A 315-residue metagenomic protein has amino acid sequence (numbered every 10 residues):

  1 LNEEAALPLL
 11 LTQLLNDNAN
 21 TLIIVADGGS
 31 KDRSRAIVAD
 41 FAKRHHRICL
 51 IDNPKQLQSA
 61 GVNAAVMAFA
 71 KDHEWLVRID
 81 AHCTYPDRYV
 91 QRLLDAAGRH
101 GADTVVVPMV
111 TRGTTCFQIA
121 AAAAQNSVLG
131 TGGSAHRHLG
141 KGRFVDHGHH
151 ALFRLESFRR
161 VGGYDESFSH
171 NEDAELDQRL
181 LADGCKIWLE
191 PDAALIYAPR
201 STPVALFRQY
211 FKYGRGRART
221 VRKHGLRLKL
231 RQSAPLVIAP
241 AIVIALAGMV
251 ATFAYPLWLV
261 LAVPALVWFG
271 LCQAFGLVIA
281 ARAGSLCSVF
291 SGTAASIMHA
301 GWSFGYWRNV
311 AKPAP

Functional and structural regions predicted by a protein language model:
T12-T21: Short, acidic, metal-binding catalytic loop of nucleotide-sugar glycosyltransferases
D27-A36, K55, C83-P86: A conserved acidic beta->alpha catalytic loop
D52-K71, R92, K141: Glycine-rich, basic loop-to-helix element that forms the pyrophosphate-binding segment of sugar-nucleotide handling
H73-T84: Short beta-strand-to-loop acidic/aromatic patch adjacent to the donor-nucleotide binding site
D87-I119: Conserved donor NDP-sugar-binding/catalytic core segment of glycosyltransferases
A97, D165-L228: Catalytic donor/gating beta->alpha subdomain of glycosyltransferases that bind UDP-sugars
V107-G113, A122-H150, K223: Short, flexible, basic/aromatic active-site loop/helix in glycosyltransferases
I238-A314: Membrane-embedded multi-pass helical conduit in multi-pass membrane proteins, especially envelope-biosynthetic
